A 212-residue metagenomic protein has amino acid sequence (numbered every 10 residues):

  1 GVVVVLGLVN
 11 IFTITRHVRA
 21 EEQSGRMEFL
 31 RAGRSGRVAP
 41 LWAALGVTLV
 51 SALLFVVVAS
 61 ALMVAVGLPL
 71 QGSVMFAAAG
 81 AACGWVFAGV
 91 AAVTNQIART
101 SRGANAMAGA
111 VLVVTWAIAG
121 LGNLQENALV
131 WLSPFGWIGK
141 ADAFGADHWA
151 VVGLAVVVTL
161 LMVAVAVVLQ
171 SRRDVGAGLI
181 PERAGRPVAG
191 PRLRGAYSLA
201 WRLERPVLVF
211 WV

Functional and structural regions predicted by a protein language model:
G1-H17: Long, hydrophobic alpha-helical segments
N10-I14, G25, V58, V86-V90 (+2 more regions): Hydrophobic/aromatic residues in alpha-helical transmembrane segments
T15-L49: Helix-loop-helix units of permease transmembrane domains in multi-pass membrane transporters, especially ABC
L41, G46-R102: Secretory targeting signals
W42, S73-A78, N105-A106, V152-V156 (+1 more regions): Hydrophobic alpha-helical transmembrane segments
S101-I118: Pore- or pathway-lining transmembrane helices of multi-pass membrane proteins that form conduits for solutes/ions
V114-V165, L169, V212: Terminal transmembrane helical anchor/hairpin motif
T159-P206: Junction motif at the cytosolic side of a transmembrane helix
